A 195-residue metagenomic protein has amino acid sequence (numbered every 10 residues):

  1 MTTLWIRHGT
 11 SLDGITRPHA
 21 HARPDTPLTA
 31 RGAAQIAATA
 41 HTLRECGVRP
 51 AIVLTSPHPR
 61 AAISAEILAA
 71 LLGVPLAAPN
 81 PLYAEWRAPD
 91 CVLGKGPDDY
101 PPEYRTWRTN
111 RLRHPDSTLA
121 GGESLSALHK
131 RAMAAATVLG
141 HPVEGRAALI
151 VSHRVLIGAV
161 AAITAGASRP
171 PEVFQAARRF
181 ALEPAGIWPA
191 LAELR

Functional and structural regions predicted by a protein language model:
T2-P75: Active-site-proximal alpha-helix that buttresses catalytic centers in soluble enzyme cores
T3, A51, R146-V155: Generic beta-sheet signal
L12, R60-A62, E85-R87, L156-G158: Short, active-site-adjacent cap segments at secondary-structure transitions
D13, T26-P27, A69-R131: Phosphate-handling substructures
C46-R49, L139-A147: Glycine-rich phosphate-binding loop signature in dinucleotide/nucleotide-binding domains
V48-L82, Y104-T109, R113, A185-R195: Conserved histidine-centered catalytic loops in small-molecule metabolism enzymes
T55-S56, K130, V151-S152: Short beta-strand scaffold positions
V74, E85-D99, H141, R146 (+1 more regions): Acidic, low-complexity terminal tails and accessory targeting/binding regions of phosphate-metabolizing enzymes
